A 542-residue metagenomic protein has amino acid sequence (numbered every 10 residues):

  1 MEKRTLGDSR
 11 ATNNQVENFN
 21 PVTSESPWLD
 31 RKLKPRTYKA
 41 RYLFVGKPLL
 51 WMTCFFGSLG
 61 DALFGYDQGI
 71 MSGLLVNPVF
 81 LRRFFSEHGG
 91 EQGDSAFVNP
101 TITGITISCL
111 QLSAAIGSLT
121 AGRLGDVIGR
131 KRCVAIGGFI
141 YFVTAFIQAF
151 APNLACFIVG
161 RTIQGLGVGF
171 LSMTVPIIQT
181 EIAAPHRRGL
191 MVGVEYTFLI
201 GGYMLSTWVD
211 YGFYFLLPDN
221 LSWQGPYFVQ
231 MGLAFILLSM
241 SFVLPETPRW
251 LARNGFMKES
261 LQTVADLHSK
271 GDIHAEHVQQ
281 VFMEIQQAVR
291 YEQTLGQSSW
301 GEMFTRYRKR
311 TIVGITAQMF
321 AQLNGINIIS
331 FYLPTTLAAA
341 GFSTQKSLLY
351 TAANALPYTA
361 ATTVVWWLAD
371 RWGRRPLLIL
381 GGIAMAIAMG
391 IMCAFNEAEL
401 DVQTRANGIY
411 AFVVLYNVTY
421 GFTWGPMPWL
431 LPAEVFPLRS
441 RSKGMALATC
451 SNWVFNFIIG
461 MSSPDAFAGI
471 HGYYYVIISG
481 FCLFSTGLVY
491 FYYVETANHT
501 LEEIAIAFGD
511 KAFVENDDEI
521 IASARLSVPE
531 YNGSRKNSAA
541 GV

Functional and structural regions predicted by a protein language model:
M1-S269, M283, Q287-V542: Alpha-helical transmembrane bundle of multi-pass membrane proteins
I273-V278: Boundary/linker segments of alpha-helical solenoid repeat arrays
